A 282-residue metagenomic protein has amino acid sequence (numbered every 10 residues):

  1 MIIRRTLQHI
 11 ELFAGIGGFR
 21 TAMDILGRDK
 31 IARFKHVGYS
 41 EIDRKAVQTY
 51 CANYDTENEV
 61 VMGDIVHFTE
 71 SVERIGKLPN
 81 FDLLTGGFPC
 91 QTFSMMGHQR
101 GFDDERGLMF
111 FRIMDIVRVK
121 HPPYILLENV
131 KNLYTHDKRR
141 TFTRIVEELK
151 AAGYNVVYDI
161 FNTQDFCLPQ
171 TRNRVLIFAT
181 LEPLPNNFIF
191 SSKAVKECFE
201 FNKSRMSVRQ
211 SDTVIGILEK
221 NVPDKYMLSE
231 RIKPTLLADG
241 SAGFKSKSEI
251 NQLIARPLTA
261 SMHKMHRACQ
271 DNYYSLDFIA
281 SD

Functional and structural regions predicted by a protein language model:
M1-L7: Extreme N-terminus of proteins, especially the signal/transit-peptide cleavage junction and the first residues
I3, I31-R33, N53, L78 (+2 more regions): Alpha-helix termination/capping residues and helix-transition junctions
R5, A32-K35, Y154, N173: Residue-level signal for beta-strand positions within conserved beta-sheet cores that form or flank
T6, H36, N58-E59, D82 (+2 more regions): The start of beta-strands in P-loop NTPase/AAA+ ATPase cores
L7-V66: SAM cofactor-binding core of SAM-dependent methyltransferases, primarily the Rossmann-like beta-alpha-beta module
S71-F81, Q91-S281: Class I S-adenosyl-L-methionine
T85-G87: Non-cysteine beta-strand/loop elements that form the S-adenosyl-L-methionine
